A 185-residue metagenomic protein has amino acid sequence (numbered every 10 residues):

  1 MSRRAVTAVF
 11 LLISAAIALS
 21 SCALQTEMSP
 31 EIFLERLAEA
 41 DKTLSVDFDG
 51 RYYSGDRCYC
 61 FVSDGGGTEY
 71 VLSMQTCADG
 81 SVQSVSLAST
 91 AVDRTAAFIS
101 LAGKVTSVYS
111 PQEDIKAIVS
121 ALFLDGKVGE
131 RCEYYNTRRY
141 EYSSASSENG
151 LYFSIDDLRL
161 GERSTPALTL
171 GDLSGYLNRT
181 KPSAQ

Functional and structural regions predicted by a protein language model:
M1-V9: Bacterial N-terminal signal peptides that target proteins for export
L19-S21: C-terminal motif of bacterial Sec signal peptides marking the signal peptidase cleavage site
A23-Q25: Bacterial signal peptide processing site
E31-V46: Post-signal peptide N-terminal segment of mature Sec-exported envelope proteins
K42-R57, S110-R138: Short glycine-rich, low-complexity/disordered patches
S54-A96, E130-Q185: Amphipathic N-proximal alpha-helical interface segments
T76-K127: Long, charged/polar, surface-exposed segments that mediate recognition or autoinhibition
